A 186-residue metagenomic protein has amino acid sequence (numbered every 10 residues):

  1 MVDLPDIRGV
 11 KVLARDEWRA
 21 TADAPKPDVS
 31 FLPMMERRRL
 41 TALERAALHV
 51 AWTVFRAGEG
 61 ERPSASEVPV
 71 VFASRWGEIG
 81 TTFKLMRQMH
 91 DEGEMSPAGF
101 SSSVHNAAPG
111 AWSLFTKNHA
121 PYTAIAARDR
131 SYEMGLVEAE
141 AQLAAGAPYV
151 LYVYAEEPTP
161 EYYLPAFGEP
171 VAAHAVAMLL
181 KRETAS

Functional and structural regions predicted by a protein language model:
M1-G99, S103-A126, A155-S186: Conserved "HGTGT" condensation-loop signature of ketosynthase/thiolase-family condensing enzymes that catalyze
L48-W52, A57, A124-V150: Active-site-proximal alpha-helical scaffold in enzymes
